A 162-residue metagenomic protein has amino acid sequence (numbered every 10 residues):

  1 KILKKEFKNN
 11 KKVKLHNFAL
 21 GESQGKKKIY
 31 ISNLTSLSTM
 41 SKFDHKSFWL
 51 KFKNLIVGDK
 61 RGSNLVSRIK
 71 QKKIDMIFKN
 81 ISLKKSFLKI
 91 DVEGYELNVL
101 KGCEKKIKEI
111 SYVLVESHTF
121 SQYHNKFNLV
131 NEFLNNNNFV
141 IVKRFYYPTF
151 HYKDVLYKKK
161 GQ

Functional and structural regions predicted by a protein language model:
K1-Q162: Phosphate/nucleotide-binding beta-alpha loop and adjacent structural elements of enzyme active sites
